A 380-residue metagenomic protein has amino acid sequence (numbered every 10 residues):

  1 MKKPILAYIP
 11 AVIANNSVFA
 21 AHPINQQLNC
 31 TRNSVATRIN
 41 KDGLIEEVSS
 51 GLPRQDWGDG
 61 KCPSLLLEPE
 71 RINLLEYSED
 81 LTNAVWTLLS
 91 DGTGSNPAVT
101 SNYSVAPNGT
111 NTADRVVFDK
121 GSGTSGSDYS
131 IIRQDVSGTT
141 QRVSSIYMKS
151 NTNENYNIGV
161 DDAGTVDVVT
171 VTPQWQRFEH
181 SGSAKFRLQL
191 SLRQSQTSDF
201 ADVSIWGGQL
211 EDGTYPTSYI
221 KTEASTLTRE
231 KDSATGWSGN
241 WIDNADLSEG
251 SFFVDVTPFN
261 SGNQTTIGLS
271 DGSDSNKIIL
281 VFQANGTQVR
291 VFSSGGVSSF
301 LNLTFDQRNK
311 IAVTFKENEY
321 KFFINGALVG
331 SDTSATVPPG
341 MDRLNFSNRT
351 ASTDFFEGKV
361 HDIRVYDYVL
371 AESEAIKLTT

Functional and structural regions predicted by a protein language model:
M1-L66, L227, V365-T380: Enriched but not universal
I5, A14, A20, E211-D246 (+2 more regions): Extended recognition patches within non-cytosolic domains
I24, A36-R38, E47, L75 (+5 more regions): Short, tryptophan-glycine- and acidic/Ser/Thr-enriched carbohydrate-recognition patches
I45-K61, A84-R115: Extracellular glycan-recognition surfaces and repeat-rich motifs
R71-S78, A84-T93, T124-G126, S137-T140 (+3 more regions): Extracellular glycan-recognition modules
L81, A201-P216, S251-F259, F323 (+1 more regions): Extracellular, beta-strand-rich glycan-interacting domains
N102-L210, L280-A335: Extracellular glycan-interaction surfaces
K185-Q189, D202, D332-K359: Flexible glycan-contacting loops in extracellular carbohydrate-active proteins
